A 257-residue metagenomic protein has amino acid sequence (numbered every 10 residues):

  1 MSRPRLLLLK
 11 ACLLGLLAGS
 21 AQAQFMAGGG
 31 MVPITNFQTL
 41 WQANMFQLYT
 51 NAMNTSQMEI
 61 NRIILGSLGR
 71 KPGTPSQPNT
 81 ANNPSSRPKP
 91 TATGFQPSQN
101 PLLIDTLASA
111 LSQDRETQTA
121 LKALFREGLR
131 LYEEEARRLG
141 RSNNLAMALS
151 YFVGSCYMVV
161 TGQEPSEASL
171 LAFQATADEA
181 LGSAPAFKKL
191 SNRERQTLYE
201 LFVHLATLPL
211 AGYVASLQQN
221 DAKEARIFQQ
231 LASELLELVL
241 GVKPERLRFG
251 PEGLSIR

Functional and structural regions predicted by a protein language model:
M1-L9: Bacterial N-terminal signal peptides that target proteins for export
L7-L8, M31-I34, V153: Hydrophobic transmembrane signal anchors and adjacent membrane-proximal interface regions, especially in viral
L9-L13, A18: Hydrophobic helical h-region of N-terminal Sec-dependent signal peptides in bacterial secretory/periplasmic proteins
G19-A23: Sec/Tat signal peptide C-region and signal peptidase I cleavage site
Q24-R141, K243: N-terminal Sec/ER secretory leader and immediately downstream segment of secreted/extracellular precursors
G94-I256: Mature extracellular/secreted ectodomains of secretory-pathway proteins
